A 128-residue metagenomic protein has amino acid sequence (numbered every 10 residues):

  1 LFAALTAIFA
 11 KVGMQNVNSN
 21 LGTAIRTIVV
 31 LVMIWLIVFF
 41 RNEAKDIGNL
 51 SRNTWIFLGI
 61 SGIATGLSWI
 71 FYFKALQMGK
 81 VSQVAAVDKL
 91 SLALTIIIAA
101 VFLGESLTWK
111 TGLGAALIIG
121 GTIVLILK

Functional and structural regions predicted by a protein language model:
L1, I25-V29, I56, I60-I63 (+2 more regions): Hydrophobic residues within alpha-helical transmembrane segments of multi-pass solute transporters/permease subunits
L1, V17, L31-G59, W69-M78 (+1 more regions): Membrane-interface interhelical linkers
L1-L21: Glycine-/small-residue-enriched transmembrane alpha-helix faces in small-molecule transporters and effluxers
A4, I8, W35, G62-L67 (+2 more regions): Hydrophobic/small/kink-forming positions within alpha-helical transmembrane segments of polytopic membrane proteins
K11, F73, A99-A100: Small-residue-mediated transmembrane helix hinge/kink sites in multi-pass secondary transporters
Q15-L21, F71-L90: Structural motif at transmembrane-helix junctions in multi-pass transporters
I34, K110-I126: Hydrophobic transmembrane alpha-helices of multi-pass small-molecule transport proteins
A93-G112: C-terminal transmembrane-helix exit sites in multi-pass transporters
